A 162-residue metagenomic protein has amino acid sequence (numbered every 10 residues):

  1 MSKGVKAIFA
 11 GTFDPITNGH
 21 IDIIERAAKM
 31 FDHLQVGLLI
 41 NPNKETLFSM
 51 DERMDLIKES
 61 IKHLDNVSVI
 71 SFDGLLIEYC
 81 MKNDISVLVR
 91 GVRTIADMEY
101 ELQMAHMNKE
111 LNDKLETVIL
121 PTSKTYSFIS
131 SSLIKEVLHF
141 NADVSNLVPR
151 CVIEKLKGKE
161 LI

Functional and structural regions predicted by a protein language model:
M1-I162: Nucleotidyltransferase catalytic core that binds NTPs
